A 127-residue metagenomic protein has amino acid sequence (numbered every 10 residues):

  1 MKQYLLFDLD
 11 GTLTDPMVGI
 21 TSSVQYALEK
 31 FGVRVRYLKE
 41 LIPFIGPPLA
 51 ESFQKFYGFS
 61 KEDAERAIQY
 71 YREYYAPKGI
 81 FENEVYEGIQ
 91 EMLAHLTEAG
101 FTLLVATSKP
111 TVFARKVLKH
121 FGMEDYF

Functional and structural regions predicted by a protein language model:
M1-P43, Y57: Active-site neighborhood of HAD-like aspartate-dependent phosphohydrolases
F7-L9, Y71, F127: Conserved hydrophobic/aromatic "anchor" residues that stabilize well-ordered secondary structure elements
I20, V24, F53, I89 (+2 more regions): Hydrophobic packing residues within well-ordered alpha-helices of enzyme cores
A27-L28, P48-K61, V117: Helix-loop "lid/cap" segments that line or gate small-molecule binding pockets
R34, M123-Y126: Conserved H-loop
Q54-E91: Metal-dependent phosphoesterase signature
P77-V105, T111-K119: Short, acidic loop-to-helix structural element flanking the phosphoryl-transfer center in phosphate-processing enzymes
